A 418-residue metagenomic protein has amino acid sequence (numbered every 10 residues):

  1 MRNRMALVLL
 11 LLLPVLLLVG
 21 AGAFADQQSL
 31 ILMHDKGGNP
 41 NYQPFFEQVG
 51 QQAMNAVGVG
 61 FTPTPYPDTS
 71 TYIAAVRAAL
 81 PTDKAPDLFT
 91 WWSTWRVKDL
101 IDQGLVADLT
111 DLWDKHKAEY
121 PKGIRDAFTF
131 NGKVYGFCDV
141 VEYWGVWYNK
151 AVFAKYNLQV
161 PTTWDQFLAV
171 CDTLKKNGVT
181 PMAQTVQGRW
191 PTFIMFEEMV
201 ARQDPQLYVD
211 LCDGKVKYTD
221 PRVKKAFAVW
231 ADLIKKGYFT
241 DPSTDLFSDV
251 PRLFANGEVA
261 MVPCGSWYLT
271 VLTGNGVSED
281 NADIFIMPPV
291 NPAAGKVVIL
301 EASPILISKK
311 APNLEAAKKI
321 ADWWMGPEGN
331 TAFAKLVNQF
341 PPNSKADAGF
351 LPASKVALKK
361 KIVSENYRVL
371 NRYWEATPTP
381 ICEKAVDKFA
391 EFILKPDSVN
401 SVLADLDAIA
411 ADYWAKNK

Functional and structural regions predicted by a protein language model:
G22-Q103, L112-A118, V160, S243 (+6 more regions): Conserved N-terminal structural module of periplasmic/extracytoplasmic solute-binding proteins
D26-Q28, Q51, A56, Y156 (+5 more regions): Extracytoplasmic/periplasmic substrate-recognition and gating elements
I31, F130-N131, Y135-D139, W144 (+2 more regions): Extracytoplasmic/periplasmic solute-binding protein
A78, P86-D87, K117-V152, T180-Q184 (+2 more regions): A structural signal for short loop-to-beta-strand junctions that line the ligand-binding cleft of periplasmic/secreted
W92-W144, Q159, L168, L174 (+4 more regions): Hinge/lid segment of periplasmic solute-binding proteins
D108-K122, V186-R189, Q203-K225, G274-D280 (+3 more regions): Short, solvent-exposed loop/beta-turn-alpha elements that line the ligand-binding surface or hinge of extracytoplasmic
C171-T173, D213-S243, M287: Glycine-centered hinge/linker elements that transmit conformational signals in sensory and ligand-binding systems
L211-C212, V298-I299, Q339-K345, L358-W414: C-terminal capping/gating helix-and-loop segments adjacent to ligand/active sites or protein-protein/ligand interfaces
